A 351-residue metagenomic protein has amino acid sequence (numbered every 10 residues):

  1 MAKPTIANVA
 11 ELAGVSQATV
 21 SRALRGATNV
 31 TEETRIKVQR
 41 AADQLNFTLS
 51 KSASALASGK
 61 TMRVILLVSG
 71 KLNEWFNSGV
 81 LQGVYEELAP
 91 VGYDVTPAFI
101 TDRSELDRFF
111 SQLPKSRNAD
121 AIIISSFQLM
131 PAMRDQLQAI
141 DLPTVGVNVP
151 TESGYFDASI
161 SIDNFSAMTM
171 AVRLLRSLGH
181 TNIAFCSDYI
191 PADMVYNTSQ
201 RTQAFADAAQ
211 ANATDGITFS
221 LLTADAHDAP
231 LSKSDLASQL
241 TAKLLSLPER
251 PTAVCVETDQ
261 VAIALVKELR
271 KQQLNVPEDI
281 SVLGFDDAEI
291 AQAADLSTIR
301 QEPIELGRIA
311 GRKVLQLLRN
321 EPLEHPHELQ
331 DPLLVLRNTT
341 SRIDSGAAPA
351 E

Functional and structural regions predicted by a protein language model:
M1-T5, M62-R173, S246-E249: Alpha-helical recognition/docking segments in bacterial nutrient-uptake and carbohydrate-utilization systems
M1-T61, A350-E351: N-terminal helix-turn-helix DNA-binding module of bacterial transcription factors
T19, L56-L72, N182-P191: Short beta-strand segments enriched in small/hydrophobic residues
L88-I100, T202, A206-S234: Short beta-strand elements in bilobed, periplasmic/extracellular small-molecule ligand-binding domains
I160-C186, Q203, D207, K233-K243 (+1 more regions): Hydrophobic alpha-helical segments within soluble ligand-binding/sensing domains
T169-N212, P326-S341: An alpha-beta-alpha
T181-N182, G216-T218, V276-V282: Short acidic capping loops at alpha-helix termini that bridge into adjacent secondary structure
S238, A242-E351: Flexible loop/turn connectors
